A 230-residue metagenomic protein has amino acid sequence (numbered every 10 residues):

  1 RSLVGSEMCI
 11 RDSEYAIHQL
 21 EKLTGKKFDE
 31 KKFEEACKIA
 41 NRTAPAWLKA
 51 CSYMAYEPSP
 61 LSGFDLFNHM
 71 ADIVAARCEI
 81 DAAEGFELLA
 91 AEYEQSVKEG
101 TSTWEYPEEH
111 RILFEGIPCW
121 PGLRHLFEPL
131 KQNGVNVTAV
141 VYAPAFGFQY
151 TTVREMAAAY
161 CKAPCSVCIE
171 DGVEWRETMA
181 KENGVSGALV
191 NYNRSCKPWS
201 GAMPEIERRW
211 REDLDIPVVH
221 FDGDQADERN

Functional and structural regions predicted by a protein language model:
L3-I10: Short, small-residue-biased leader/transition segments that mark boundaries at the very start of proteins
S6, G116, C196-K197: Short, charged/polar micro-motifs that form catalytic or ligand-binding hotspots
D12, D29, D65, D72 (+4 more regions): Acidic-enriched, low-complexity/disordered segments with a strong bias for Aspartate over Glutamate
E14-P144, F148, C165: A charged, amphipathic alpha-helical module
F127-A139, A145, T151-A163, E170-N230: Hydrophobic alpha/beta core scaffold segments
